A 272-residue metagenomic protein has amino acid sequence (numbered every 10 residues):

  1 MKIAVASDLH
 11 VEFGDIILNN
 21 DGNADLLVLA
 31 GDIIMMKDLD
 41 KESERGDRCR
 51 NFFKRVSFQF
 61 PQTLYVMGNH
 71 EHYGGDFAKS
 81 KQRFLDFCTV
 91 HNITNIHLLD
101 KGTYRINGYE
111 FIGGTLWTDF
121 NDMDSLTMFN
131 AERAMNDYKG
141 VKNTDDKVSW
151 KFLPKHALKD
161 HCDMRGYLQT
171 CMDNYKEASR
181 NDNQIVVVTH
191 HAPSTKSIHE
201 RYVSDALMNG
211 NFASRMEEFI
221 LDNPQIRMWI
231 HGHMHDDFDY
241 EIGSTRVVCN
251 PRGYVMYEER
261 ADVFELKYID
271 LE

Functional and structural regions predicted by a protein language model:
M1-A4, T103-G113, R180, Q184 (+1 more regions): Beta-strand-turn-beta hairpins that frame and shape the catalytic cleft of phosphate-ester-processing enzymes
M1-Y65, E71-K79: N-terminal active-site segment of His-dependent metallophosphoesterases
V5-S7, L27-D32, L64-N69, H97-K101 (+3 more regions): Active-site neighborhood of phospho(di)ester-bond hydrolases with catalytic His/Asp-centered motifs
H10-I16, I34-D38, H70-F77, L99 (+5 more regions): Active-site environment of divalent metal-dependent phosphoester hydrolases
R48-F60, F87-V90, S214-N223: Catalytic-core regions built around general acid/base machinery
Q62-Y138: A basic- and aromatic-enriched beta-loop-alpha substructure that forms the phosphate/nucleotide- and DNA/RNA-contacting
I112-V186, H191-V203: Active-site-proximal loop/helix segment associated with metal-binding centers of metalloenzymes
H199, S204-R227, H235-E272: Binuclear metal-dependent phosphoesterase catalytic core
